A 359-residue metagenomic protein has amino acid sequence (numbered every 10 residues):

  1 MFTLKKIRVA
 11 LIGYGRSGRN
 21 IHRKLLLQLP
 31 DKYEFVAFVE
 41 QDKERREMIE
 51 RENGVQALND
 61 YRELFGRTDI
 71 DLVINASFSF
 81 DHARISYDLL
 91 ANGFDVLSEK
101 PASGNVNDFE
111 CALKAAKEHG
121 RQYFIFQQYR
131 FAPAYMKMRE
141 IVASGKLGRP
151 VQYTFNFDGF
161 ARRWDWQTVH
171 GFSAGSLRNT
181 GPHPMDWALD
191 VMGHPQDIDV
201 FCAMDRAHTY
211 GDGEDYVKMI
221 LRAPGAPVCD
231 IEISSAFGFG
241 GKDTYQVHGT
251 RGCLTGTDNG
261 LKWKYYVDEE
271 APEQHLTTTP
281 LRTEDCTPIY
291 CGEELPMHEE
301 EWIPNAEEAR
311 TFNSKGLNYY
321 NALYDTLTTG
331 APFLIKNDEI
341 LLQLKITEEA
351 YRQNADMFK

Functional and structural regions predicted by a protein language model:
M1-L4, L11, L72-I74, E294 (+1 more regions): C-terminal helix-rich "cap/oligomerization" subdomain common to oxidoreductases
M1-N53: N-terminal Rossmann-like dinucleotide-binding module
V55-A115, K315-N318: Beta-loop-alpha module in the N-terminal Rossmann-like domain of NAD(P)-dependent dehydrogenases, especially those
N59, N75, S98, Y123-I125 (+2 more regions): Hydrophobic residues in well-ordered beta-strands that form the structural core
C111-Q128, R149-Y153: Rossmann-fold dehydrogenase core element
Y129-Y210: Predominantly a Rossmann-like dinucleotide-binding segment in NAD(P)-dependent oxidoreductases
N179, M185-E270, L317-P332, T347-E349: Contiguous beta-strand/loop segments that form the cofactor/metal-binding neighborhood of enzyme cores
V267-E307: Charged, glycine/proline-rich intrinsically disordered loops and linkers
